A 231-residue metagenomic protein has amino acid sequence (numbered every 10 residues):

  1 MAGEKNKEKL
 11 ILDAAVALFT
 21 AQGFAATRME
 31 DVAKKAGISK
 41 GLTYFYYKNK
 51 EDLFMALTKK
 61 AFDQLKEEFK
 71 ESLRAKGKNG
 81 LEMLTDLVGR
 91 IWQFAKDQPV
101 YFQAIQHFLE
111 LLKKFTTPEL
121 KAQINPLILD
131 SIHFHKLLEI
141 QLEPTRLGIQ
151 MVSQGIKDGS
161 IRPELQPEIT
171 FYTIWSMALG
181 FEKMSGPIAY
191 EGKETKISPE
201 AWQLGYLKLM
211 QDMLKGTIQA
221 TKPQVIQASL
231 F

Functional and structural regions predicted by a protein language model:
N6-K7, A14: N-terminal positioning helix adjacent to the helix-turn-helix/winged-helix DNA-binding module
L10, L18-K60: Helix-turn-helix
F54, T58, F62, L84 (+3 more regions): Amphipathic, non-transmembrane alpha-helical scaffold segments
A56, E71-A104, P167-I174, F231: Hydrophobic alpha-helical connector segments
E82, L112-D158, I169, K183 (+1 more regions): Amphipathic alpha-helical packing segments from all-alpha helical-bundle domains
G89-K96, H107-K114, Q123, M213-T217: Helix-loop "lid/cap" segments that line or gate small-molecule binding pockets
R90-Q93, L142, R146, Q150-D158 (+1 more regions): C-terminal peripheral helix-coil segments that are non-catalytic and often amphipathic
P99-L120, S176-L179: Short, solvent-exposed beta-strand-terminating loops
